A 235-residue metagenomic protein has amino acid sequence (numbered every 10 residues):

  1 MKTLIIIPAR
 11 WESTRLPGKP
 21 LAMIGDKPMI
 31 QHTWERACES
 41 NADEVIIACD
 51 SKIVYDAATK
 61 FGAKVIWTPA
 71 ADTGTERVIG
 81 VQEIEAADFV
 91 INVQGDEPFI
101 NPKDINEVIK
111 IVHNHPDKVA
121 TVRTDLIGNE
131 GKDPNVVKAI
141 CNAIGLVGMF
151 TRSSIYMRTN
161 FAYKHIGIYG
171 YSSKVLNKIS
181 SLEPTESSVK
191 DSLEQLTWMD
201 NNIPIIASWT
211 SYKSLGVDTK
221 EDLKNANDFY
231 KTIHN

Functional and structural regions predicted by a protein language model:
K2-C49: N-terminal glycine-rich phosphate-binding loop and ensuing alpha1 helix
A42, A87, H115-K118, I203: Short, high-confidence coil segments that cap the C-terminus of an alpha-helix and link into the following beta-strand
E44, K64, L146, P204-I206: Conserved beta-strand segments of alpha/beta enzyme cores
I46, K52-K110: Short phosphate-binding loop-to-helix
C49-D50, I100, Y171, D218: A conserved hydrophobic position in a structured secondary element of the catalytic/binding core that shapes
P102-T185: Conserved core of the sugar-phosphate nucleotidyltransferase
A162-N235: Conserved alpha/beta core of the MobA/IspD/sugar-nucleotide pyrophosphorylase nucleotidyltransferase superfamily
